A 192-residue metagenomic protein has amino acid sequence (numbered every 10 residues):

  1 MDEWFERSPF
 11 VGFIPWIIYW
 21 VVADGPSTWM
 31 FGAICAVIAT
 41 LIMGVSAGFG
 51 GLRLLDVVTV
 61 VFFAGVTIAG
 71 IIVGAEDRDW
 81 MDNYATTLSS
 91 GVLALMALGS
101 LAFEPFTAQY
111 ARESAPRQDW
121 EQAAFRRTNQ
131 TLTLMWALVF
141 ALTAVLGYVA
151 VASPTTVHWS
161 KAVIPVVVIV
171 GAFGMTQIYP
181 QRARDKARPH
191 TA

Functional and structural regions predicted by a protein language model:
V22-I38: Structural signature of hydrophobic alpha-helical transmembrane segments
L41-L52, T176: C-terminal ends of transmembrane helices
R53-G65, D82-S89: Cytoplasmic-side transmembrane-helix entry/capping segments in multi-pass membrane proteins
M81-G99, I164-I169: Alpha-helical transmembrane segments
A97-S114, L132: Membrane-water interface of transmembrane alpha-helices
S114-L138: Membrane-helix boundary/juxtamembrane motif in polytopic membrane proteins
L138-V157: Alpha-helical transmembrane segments and their membrane-interface junctions in multi-pass membrane proteins
H158-A192: Alpha-helical transmembrane segments and their immediate juxtamembrane interface regions
